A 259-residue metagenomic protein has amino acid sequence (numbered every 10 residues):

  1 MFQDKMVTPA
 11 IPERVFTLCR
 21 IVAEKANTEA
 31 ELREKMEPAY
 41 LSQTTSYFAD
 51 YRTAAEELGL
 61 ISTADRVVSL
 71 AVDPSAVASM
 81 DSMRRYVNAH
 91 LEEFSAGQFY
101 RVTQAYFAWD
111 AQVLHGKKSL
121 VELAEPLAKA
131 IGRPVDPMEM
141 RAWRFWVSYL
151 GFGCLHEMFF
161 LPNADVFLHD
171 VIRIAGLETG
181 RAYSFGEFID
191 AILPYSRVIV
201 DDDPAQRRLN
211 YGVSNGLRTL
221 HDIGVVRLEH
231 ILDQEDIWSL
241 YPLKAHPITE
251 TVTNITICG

Functional and structural regions predicted by a protein language model:
M1-G259: Donor-sugar nucleotide-binding helix/loop cap in glycosyltransferases
